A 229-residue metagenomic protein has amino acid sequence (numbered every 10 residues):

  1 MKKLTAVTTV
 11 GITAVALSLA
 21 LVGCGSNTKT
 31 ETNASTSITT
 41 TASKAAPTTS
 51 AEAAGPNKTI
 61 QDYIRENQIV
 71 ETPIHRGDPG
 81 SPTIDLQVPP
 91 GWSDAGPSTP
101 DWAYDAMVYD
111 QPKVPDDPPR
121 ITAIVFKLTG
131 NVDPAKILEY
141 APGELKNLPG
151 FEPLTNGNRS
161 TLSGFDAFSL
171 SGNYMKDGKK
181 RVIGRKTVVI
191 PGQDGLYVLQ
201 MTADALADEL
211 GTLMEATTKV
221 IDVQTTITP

Functional and structural regions predicted by a protein language model:
M1-G11: Bacterial N-terminal signal peptides that target proteins for export
A6-V7, A20-A34, I38-P47: Bacterial lipoprotein signal-peptidase II cleavage site
G11-A20: Bacterial N-terminal signal peptides
T41-G77: N-terminal low-complexity, Pro/Thr/Ser-rich intrinsically disordered segments that act as propeptides or flexible
H75-V132: Secretory pathway targeting signatures of secreted, lumenal, and periplasmic proteins
W92, Y197-P229: Surface-exposed amphipathic alpha-helical segments
D105-Q111, V182-G192: Short, surface-exposed beta-strand/loop micro-motifs that present aromatic residues
L138-V189: Signature of long, low-cysteine stretches enriched in small and polar/charged residues
